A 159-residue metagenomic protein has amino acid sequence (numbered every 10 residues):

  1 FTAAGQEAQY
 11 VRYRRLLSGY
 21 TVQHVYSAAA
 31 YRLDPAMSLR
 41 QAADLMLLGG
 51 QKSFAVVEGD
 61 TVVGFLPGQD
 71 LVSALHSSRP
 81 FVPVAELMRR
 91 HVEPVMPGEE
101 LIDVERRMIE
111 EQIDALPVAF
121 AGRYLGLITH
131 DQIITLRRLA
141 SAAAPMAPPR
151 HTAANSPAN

Functional and structural regions predicted by a protein language model:
F1-A36, A143-N159: Membrane-interfacial segments at transmembrane helix termini in multi-pass membrane proteins
R32-G50, V56-E58, L75-H76, E86 (+5 more regions): The conserved cystathionine-beta-synthase
K52-S53, G64: Conserved active-site beta-strand-loop modules that form the wall/rim of enzyme catalytic pockets and either contain
V62-P67, L125-T129: Amphipathic coiled-coil signal-relay and dimerization helices
Q69, S73-A74: Bacterial c-di-GMP phosphodiesterase catalytic domain signature
R90: Short proline/glycine- and basic residue-enriched helix-capping loop/turn segments at helix->loop/beta transitions
